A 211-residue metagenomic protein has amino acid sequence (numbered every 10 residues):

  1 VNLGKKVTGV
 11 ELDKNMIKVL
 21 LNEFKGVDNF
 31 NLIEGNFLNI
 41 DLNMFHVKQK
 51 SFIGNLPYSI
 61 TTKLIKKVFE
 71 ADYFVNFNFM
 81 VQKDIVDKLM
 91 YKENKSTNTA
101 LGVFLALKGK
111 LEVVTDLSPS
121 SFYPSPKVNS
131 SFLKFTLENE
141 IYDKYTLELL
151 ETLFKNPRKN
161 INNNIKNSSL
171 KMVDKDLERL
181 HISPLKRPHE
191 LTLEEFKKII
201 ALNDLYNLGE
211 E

Functional and structural regions predicted by a protein language model:
V1-E148, T152, N207: Catalytic cores of RNA-modifying enzymes
T8, E34, G54, R179-S183 (+1 more regions): Hydrophobic, well-ordered secondary-structure scaffolds
N22, G26, M44-V47, D176-R179 (+2 more regions): SAM-dependent transferase fold signal centered on methyltransferase-like domains, encompassing both Class I
F30, N160, K171, Y206-G209: Generic macromolecular interface patches on structured domains
Y91, G109-V113, V173, P188 (+1 more regions): Short amphipathic alpha-helical patches
S121, S131-K175, L180-I200: An accessory alpha-helical subdomain
